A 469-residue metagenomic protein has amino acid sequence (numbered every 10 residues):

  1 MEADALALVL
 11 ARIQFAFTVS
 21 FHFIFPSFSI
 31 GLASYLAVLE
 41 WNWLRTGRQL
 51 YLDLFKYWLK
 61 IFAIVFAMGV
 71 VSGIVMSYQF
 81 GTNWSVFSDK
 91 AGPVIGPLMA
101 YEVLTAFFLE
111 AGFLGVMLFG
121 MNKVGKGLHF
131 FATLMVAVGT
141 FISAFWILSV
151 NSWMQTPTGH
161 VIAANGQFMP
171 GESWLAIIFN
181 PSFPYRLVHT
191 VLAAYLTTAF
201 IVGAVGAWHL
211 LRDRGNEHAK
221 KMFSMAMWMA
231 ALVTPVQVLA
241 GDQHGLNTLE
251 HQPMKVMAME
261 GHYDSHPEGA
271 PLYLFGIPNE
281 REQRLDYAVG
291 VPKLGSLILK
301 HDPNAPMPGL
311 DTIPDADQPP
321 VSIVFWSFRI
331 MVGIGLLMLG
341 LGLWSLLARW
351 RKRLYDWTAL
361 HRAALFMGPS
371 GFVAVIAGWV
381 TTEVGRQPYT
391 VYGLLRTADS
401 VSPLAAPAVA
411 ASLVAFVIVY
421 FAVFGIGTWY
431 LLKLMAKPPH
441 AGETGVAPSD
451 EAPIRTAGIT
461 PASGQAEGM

Functional and structural regions predicted by a protein language model:
M1-M469: Polytopic transmembrane helical bundles with strong interfacial aromatic enrichment
